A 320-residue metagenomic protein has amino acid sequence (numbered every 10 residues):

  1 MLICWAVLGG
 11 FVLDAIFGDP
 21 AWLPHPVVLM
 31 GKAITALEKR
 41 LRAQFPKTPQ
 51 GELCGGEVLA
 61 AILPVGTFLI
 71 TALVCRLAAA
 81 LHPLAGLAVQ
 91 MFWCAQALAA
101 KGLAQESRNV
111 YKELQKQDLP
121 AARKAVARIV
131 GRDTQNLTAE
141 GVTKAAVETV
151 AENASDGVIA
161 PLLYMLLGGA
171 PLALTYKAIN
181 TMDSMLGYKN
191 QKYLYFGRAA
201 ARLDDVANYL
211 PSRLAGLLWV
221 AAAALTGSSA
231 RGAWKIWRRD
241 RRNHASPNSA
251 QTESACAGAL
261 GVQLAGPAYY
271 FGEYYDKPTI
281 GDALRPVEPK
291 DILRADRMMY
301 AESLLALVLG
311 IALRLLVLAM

Functional and structural regions predicted by a protein language model:
M1-T175, I179, G187-M320: Hydrophobic alpha-helical transmembrane segments
S184: Glycine-rich phosphate/dinucleotide-binding loop and adjoining beta-alpha-beta core of small-molecule
